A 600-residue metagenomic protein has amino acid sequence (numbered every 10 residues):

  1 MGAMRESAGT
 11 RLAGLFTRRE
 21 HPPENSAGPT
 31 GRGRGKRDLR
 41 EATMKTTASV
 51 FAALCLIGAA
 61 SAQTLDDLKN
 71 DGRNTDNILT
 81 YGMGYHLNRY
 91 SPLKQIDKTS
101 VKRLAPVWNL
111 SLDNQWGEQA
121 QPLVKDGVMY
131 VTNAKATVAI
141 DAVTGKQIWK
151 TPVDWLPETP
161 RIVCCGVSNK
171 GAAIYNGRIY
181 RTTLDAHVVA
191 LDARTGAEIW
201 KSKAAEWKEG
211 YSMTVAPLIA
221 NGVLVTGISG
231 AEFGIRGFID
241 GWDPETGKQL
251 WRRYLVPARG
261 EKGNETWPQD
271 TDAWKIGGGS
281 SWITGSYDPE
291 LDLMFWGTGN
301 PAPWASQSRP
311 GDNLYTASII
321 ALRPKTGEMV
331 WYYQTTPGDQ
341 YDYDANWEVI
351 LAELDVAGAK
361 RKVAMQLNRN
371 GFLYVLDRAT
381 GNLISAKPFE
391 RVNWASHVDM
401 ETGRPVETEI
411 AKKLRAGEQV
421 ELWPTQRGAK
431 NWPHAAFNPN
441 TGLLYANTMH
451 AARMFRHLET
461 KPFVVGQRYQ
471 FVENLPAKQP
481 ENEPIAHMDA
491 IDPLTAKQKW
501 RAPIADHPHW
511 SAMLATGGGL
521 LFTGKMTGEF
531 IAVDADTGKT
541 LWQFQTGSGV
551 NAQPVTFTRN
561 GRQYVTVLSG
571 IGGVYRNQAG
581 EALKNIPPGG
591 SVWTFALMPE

Functional and structural regions predicted by a protein language model:
P23-N25, G31-T43: Short, Lys/Arg-enriched N-terminal segments with co-localized hydrophobic residues within the first ~10-30 amino acids
K45-A53: Sec-dependent signal peptide recognition, specifically the positively charged N-region followed immediately by
A60-A62: Boundary at the C-terminal end of the N-terminal hydrophobic targeting segment
T64-P106, A258-K262, I410: Blade/loop signatures of beta-propeller domains
I78-G82, Q115-A134, R161-H187, S212-F233 (+7 more regions): Repeat-blade elements of multi-bladed beta-propeller folds
S91-M129, L156, P160-I162, P424: Asp/Glu-centered strand-loop micro-motifs enriched in Gly/Pro and often flanked by an aromatic residue
S100-L110, T137-V163, Y175, I179 (+7 more regions): Extracytoplasmic/lumenal domain signature
S286, V406-I410, A416-R453: Long, low-complexity segments enriched in small/aliphatic residues
